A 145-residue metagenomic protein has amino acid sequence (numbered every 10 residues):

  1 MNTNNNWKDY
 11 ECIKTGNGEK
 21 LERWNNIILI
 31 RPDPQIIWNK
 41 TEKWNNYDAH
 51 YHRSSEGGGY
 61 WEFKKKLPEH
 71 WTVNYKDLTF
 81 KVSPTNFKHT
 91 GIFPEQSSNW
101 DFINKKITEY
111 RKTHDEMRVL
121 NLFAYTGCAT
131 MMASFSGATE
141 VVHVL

Functional and structural regions predicted by a protein language model:
M1-N4: N-terminal accessory targeting/assembly segments
N6-P94, D101-N104: Non-catalytic substrate-recognition/targeting regions of SAM-dependent transferases
P84-N86, T90-S97, Y110-R111, D115 (+1 more regions): S-adenosylmethionine-dependent methyltransferases
Q96, W100, G127-T130: Hydrophobic alpha-helical segments
K106-L145: Conserved SAM/SAH cofactor-binding pocket of Class I
